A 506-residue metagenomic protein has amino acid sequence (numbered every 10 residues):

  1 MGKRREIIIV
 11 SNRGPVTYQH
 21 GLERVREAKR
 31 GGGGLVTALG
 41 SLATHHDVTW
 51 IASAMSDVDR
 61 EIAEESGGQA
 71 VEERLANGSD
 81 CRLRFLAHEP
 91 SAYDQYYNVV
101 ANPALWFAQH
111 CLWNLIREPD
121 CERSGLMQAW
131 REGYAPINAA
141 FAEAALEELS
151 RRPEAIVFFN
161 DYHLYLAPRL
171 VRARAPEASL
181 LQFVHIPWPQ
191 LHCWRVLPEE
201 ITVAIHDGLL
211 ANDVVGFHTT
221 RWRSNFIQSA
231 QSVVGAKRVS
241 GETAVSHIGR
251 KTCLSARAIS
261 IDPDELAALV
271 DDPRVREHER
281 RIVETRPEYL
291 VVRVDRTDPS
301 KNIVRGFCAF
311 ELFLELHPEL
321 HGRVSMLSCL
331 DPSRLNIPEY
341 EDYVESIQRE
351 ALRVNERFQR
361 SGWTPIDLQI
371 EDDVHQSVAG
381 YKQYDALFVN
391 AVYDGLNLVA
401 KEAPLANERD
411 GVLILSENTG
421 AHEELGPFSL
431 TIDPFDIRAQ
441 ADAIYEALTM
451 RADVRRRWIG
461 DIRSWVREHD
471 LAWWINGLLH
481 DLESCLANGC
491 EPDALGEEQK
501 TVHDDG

Functional and structural regions predicted by a protein language model:
M1-G506: Catalytic cores of carbohydrate-active enzymes across secretory and cytosolic contexts
